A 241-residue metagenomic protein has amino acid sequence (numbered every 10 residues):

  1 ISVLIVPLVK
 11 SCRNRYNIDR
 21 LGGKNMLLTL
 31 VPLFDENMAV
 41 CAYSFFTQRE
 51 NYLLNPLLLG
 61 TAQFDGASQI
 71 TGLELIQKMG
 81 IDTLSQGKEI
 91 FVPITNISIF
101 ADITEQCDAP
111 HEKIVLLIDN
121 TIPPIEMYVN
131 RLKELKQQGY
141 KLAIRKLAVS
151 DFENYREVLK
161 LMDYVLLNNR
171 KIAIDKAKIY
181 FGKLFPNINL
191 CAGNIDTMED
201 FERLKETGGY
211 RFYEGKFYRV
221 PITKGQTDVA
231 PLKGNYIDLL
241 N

Functional and structural regions predicted by a protein language model:
I5-P7, R13-R20: Short, positively charged and aromatic/hydrophobic N-terminal segments
L21, N25-A39, Q48-Y52, I118-P123 (+2 more regions): EAL-family c-di-GMP phosphodiesterase catalytic domain
L21-K113, N120-P124, N241: Bacterial c-di-GMP phosphodiesterase EAL domain
S85-Q138, L142-Y164, N169: Active-site beta->alpha loop and helix N-cap motifs at the rims of alpha/beta catalytic domains
